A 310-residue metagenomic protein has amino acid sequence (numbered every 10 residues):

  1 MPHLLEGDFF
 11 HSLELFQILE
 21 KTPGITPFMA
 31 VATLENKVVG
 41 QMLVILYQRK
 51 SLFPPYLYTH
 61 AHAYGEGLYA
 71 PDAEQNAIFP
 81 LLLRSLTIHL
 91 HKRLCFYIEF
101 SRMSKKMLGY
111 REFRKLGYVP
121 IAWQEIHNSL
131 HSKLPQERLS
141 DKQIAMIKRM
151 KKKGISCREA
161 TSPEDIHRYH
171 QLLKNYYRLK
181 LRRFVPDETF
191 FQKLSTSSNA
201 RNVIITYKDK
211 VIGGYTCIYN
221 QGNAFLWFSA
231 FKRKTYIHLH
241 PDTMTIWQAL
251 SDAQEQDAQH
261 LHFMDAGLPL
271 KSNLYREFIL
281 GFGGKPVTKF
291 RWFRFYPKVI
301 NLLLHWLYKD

Functional and structural regions predicted by a protein language model:
M1-S51, R102-H127, L134-H238: A conserved beta-strand-loop-helix scaffold within acyl/acetyltransferase catalytic domains
M29, Q41-M42, L46-Y47, F113-P135 (+1 more regions): Active-site/acyl-donor-binding loops of N-acyltransferases
V31, H62-D72, P80-I88, T196-K298: Aromatic (often tryptophan-rich) hydrophobic motifs at membrane interfaces
L46-G65: Conserved acyl-donor/pantetheine-binding loop and adjacent beta-alpha core of acyl/acetyltransferases and related
Y69-N76, K133-E137: Short, polar/flexible loop-turn hinges at active-site or ligand-entry regions and domain interfaces
N76-P80, F184: A conditional alpha-helix N-cap/helix-loop micro-motif detector
L94-R102: Divalent metal-dependent hydrolysis catalytic cores, especially in the metallo-beta-lactamase
